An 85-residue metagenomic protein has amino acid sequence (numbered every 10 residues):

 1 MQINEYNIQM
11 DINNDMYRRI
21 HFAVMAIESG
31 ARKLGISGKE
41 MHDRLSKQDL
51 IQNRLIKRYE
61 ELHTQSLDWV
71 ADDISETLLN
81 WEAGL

Functional and structural regions predicted by a protein language model:
M1-Y6, N14-R19, K47-Q52: Short amphipathic alpha-helical segments, especially helix-boundary/capping motifs
Q2-N4, R58-L85: Long, compositionally biased
N7-K39: N-terminal acidic leader/helix
D11, D15-M16, N53, H63 (+1 more regions): Generic detection of intrinsically disordered/low-complexity segments and helix-coil linkers/edges
A31-K33, S37-L62: Amphipathic, hydrophobic secondary-structure cores in small proteins
